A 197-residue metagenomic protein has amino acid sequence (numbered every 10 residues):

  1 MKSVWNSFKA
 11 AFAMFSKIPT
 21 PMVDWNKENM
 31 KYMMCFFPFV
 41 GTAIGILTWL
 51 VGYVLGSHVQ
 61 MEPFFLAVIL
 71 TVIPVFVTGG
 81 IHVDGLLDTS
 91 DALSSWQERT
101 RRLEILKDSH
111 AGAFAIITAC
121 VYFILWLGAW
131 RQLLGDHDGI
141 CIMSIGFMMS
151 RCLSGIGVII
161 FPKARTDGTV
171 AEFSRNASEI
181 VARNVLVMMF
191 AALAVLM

Functional and structural regions predicted by a protein language model:
M1-G79, S94, E98-L103, A115-M197: Hydrophobic alpha-helical transmembrane segments
G80, D84: Hydrophobic "anchor" residues on beta-strands that sit immediately upstream of conserved functional sites
L106: Divalent-cation-assisted or electrostatically stabilized phosphate/pyrophosphate-binding catalytic cores
H110-A113: Selective transmembrane-helix segments that form parts of the transport pathway or gating/packing helices in multipass
